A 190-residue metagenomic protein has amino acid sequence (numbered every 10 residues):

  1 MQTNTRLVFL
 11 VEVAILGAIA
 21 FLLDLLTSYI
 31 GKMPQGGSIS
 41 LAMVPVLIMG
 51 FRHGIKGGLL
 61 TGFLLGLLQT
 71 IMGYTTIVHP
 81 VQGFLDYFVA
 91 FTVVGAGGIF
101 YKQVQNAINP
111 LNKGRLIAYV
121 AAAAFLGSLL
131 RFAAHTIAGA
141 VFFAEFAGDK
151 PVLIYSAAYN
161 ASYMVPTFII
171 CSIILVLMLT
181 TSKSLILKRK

Functional and structural regions predicted by a protein language model:
M1-G17, A122, V152-K190: Alpha-helical transmembrane segments and their cytosolic interface
M1-R52, K56-L60: Hydrophobic transmembrane alpha-helices
Q2-N4, V8-L22, T61, V81-A140: Short helix-perturbing small/polar motifs within transmembrane alpha-helices
T3-R6, Q35-G37, M72, P110-I117 (+1 more regions): Helix-boundary and loop/linker segments of multi-pass membrane transporters
A20-D24, Q69, V93, G127-H135 (+4 more regions): Alpha-helical transmembrane segments of multipass membrane proteins
L22-S38, L64-F100, A147: Interfacial aromatic-anchored transmembrane helix boundaries in multi-pass membrane proteins
T27, G31, M72, T76 (+4 more regions): Membrane-interfacial segments
G37, A122-S128, F132-A144, A158 (+1 more regions): Hydrophobic alpha-helical membrane segments of integral membrane proteins
